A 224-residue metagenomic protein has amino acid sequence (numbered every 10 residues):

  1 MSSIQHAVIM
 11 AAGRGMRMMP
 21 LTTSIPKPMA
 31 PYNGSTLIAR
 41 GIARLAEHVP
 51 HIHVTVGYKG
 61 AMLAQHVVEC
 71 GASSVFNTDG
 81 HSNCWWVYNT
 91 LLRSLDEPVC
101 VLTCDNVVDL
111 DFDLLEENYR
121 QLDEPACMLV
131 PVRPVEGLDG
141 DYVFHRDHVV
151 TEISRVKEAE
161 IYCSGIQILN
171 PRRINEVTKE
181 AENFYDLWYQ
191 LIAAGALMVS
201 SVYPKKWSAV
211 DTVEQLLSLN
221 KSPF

Functional and structural regions predicted by a protein language model:
M1-I9, R17, P31, S35-L114: Conserved N-terminal catalytic core of the sugar/cofactor nucleotidyltransferase
R14-P20: Short acidic/His/Gly/Ser-rich catalytic and metal-binding motifs that mark active-site loops of diverse hydrolases
T23-P28: Short alpha-helical oligomerization interface
M29, Y142-H145, S200: A structural signal for short hydrophobic beta-strand segments in well-ordered beta-sheet cores
T55-G57, V75-T78, L129, I153 (+1 more regions): Conserved beta-strand termini and adjacent loop/short-helix elements that scaffold enzyme active sites in alpha/beta
Q65-E69, G140-V150: Acidic-glycine-rich active-site phosphate/pyrophosphate-binding loop
C100, V107, E116-R120, P134-V135 (+1 more regions): Catalytic-core segments of class I nucleotidyltransferases/pyrophosphorylases that form NMP-activated intermediates
L122-V132: A short, conserved acidic/glycine-rich loop-to-beta-strand motif that forms the donor nucleotide-sugar/metal
